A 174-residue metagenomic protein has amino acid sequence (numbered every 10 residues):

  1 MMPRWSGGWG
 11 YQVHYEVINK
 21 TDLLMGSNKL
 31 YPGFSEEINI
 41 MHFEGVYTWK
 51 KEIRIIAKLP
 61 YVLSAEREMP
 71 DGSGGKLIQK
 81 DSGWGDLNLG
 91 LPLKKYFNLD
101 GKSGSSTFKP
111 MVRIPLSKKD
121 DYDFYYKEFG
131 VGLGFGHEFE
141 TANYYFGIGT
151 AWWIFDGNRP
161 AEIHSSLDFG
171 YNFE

Functional and structural regions predicted by a protein language model:
M1-D121, K127-I148, W152-F155, H164 (+1 more regions): Transmembrane beta-barrel domains of Gram-negative outer membranes and organellar outer membranes
R159-A161: Low-complexity, polar/charged sequence tracts that form flexible coils or short amphipathic helices and often embed
